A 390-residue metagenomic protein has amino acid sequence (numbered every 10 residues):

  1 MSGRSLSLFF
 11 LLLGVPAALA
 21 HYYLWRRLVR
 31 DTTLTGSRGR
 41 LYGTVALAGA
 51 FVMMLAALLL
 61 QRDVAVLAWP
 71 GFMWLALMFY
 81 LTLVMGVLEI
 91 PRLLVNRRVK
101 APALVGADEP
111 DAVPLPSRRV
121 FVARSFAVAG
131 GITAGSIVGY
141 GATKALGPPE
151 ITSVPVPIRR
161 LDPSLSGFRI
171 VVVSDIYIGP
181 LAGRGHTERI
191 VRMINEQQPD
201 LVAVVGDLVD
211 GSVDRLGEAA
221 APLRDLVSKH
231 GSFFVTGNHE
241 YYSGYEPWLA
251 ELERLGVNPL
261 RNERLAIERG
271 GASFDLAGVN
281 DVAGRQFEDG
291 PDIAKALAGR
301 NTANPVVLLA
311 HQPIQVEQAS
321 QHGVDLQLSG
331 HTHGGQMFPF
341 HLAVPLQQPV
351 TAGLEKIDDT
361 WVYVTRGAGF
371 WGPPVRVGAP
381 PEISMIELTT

Functional and structural regions predicted by a protein language model:
M1-L146: Non-catalytic terminal accessory segments
E150-T390: Soluble catalytic domains of enzymes that build or remodel membrane lipids, polysaccharides, and related
